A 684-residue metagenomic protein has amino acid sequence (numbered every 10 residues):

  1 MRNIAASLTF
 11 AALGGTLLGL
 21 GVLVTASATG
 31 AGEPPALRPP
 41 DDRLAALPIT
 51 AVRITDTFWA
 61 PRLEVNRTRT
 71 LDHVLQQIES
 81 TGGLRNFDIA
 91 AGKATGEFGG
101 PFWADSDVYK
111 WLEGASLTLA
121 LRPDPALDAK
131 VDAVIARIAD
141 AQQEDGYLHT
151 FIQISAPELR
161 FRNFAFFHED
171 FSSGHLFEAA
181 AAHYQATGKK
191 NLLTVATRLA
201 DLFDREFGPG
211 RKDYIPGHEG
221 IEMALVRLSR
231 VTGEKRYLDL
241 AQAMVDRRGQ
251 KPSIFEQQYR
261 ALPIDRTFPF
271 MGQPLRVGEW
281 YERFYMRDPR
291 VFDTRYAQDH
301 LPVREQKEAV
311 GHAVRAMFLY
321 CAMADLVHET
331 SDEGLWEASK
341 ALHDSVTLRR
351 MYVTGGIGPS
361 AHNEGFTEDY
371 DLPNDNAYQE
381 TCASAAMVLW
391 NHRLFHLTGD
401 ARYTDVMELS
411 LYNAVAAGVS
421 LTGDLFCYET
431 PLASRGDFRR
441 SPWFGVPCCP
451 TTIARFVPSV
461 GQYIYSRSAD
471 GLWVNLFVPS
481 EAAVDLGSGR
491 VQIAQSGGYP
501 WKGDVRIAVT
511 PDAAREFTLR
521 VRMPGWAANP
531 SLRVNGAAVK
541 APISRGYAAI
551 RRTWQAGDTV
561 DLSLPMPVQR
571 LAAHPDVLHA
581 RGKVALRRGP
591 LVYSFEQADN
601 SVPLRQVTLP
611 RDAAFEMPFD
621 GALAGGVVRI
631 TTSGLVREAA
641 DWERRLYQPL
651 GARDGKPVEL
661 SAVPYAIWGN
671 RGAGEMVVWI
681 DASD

Functional and structural regions predicted by a protein language model:
M1-I4: Positively charged n-region of N-terminal signal peptides that target proteins for export
T9-A26: Bacterial N-terminal signal peptides
A26-G32: Boundary at the C-terminal end of the N-terminal hydrophobic targeting segment
E33-P125, A129, L159-A186, E219-R236 (+6 more regions): Aromatic (Trp/Tyr) and acidic
I154-F167, L193-P216, E222: Asp-box/WD-like beta-propeller blade repeats and closely related beta-sheet repeat scaffolds
A241, S339, D405-N413, G418-A508 (+2 more regions): C-terminal beta-rich recognition modules with glycine/proline-rich loops and embedded aromatic residues
F517-R520, I550-Q569: C-terminal beta-strand-rich structural cap/linker in extracellular carbohydrate-active enzymes
A527-R551, R570-L578: Solvent-exposed beta-strand/loop surfaces of large extracellular or lumenal domains
